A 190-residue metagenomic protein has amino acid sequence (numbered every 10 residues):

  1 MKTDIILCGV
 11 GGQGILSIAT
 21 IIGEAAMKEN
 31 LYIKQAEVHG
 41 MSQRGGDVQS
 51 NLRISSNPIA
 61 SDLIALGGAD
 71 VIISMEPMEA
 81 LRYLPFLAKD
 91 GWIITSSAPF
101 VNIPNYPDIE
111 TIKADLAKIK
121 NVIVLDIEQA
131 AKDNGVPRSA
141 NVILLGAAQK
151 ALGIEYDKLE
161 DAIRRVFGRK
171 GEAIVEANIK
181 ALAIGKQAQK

Functional and structural regions predicted by a protein language model:
M1-K190: Active-site cofactor/cluster-binding pocket
